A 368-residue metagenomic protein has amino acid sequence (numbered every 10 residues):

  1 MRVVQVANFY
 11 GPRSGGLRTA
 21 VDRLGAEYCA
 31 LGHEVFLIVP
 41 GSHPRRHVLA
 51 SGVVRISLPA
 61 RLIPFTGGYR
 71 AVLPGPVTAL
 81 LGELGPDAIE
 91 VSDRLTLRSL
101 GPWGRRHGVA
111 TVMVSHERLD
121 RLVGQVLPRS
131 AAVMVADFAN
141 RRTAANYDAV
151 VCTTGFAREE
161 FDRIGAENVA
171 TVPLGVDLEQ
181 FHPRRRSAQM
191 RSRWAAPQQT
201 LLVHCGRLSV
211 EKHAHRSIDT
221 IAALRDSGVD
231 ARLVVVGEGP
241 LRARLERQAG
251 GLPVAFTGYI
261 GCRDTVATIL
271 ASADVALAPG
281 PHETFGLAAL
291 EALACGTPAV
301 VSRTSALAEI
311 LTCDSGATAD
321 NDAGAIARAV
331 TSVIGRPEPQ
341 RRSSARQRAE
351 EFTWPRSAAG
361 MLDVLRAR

Functional and structural regions predicted by a protein language model:
V39, I56-S57, V133, D137-R186 (+1 more regions): Donor nucleotide-sugar binding/catalytic pocket of nucleotide-sugar-dependent glycosyltransferases
A110, R121-R142: Nucleotide-sugar donor phosphate/pyrophosphate-binding loop at the beta->alpha transition of glycosyltransferases
A195-A222: Conserved donor-binding/catalytic core segment of Leloir-type glycosyltransferases
A243-I260: Nucleotide-activated donor-binding/catalytic signature segment of Leloir-type glycosyltransferases, i.e., the conserved
F256, C313-G324, S332-P337: Conserved acidic donor-binding segment of nucleotide-sugar-dependent glycosyltransferases
Y259, T268-A273: Short alpha-helical donor nucleotide-sugar binding micro-motif in glycosyltransferases
P281: Aromatic "clamp/platform" in nucleotide-sugar-dependent glycosyltransferases that forms part of the donor/acceptor
P298-V301: Short hydrophobic beta-strand element within catalytic cores of glycosyltransferases and related nucleotide-activated
